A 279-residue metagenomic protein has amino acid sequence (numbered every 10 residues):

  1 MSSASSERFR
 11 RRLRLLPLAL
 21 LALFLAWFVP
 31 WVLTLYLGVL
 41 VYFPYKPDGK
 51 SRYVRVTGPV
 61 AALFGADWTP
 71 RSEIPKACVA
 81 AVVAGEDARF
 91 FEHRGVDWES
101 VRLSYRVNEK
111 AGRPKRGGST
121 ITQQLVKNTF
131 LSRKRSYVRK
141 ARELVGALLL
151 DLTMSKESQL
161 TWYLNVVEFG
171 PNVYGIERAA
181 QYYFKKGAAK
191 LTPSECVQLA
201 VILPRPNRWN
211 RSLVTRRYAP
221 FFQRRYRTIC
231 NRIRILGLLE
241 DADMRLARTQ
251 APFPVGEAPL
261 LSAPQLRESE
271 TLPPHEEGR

Functional and structural regions predicted by a protein language model:
S2-R279: Juxtamembrane regions of bacterial inner-membrane/periplasmic proteins, predominantly the peptidoglycan biogenesis
